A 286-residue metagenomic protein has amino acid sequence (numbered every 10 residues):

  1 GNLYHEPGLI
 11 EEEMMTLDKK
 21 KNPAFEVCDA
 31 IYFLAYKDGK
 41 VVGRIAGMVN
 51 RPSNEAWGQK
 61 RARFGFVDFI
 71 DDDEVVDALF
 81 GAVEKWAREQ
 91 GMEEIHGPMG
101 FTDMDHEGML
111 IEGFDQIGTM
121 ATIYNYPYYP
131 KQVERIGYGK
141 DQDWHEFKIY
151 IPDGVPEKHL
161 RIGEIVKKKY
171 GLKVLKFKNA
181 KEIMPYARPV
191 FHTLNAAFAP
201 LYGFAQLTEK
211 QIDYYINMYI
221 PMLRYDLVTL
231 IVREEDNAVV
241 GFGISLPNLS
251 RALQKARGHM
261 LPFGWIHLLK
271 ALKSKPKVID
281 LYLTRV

Functional and structural regions predicted by a protein language model:
G1-D38, I45-E55, K176-R285: A conserved beta-strand-loop-helix scaffold within acyl/acetyltransferase catalytic domains
A30, R61, Q142-W144, L281: Extracellular structured ligand-interaction cores
K37, I45-V49, F66, H96-F101 (+1 more regions): Glycine-rich, histidine-containing beta strand-loop boundary motifs that form or position
R51, F101-D105, D153, L249-R251: Feature marks short, surface-exposed loop/turn motifs that line or immediately flank catalytic pockets and channel
E55-G137, A256-V286: Acyl-donor binding region in acyl/amide transferases
E93-G100, D141-K148, L230: A structural signal for short, well-ordered beta-strand segments and their strand-loop junctions that often border
I123-G203, G241: Acyltransferase donor/substrate-recognition loop-hinge adjacent to the catalytic core
